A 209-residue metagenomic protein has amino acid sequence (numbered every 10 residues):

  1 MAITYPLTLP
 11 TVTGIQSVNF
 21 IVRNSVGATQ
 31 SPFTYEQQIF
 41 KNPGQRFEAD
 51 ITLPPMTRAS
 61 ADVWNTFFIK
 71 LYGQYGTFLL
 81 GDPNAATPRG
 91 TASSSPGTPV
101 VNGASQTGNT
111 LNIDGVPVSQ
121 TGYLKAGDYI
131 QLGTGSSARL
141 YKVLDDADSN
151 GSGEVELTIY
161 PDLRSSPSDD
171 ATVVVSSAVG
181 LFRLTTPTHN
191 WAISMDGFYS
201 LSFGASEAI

Functional and structural regions predicted by a protein language model:
M1-I209: Extracellular/virion structural assembly segments
